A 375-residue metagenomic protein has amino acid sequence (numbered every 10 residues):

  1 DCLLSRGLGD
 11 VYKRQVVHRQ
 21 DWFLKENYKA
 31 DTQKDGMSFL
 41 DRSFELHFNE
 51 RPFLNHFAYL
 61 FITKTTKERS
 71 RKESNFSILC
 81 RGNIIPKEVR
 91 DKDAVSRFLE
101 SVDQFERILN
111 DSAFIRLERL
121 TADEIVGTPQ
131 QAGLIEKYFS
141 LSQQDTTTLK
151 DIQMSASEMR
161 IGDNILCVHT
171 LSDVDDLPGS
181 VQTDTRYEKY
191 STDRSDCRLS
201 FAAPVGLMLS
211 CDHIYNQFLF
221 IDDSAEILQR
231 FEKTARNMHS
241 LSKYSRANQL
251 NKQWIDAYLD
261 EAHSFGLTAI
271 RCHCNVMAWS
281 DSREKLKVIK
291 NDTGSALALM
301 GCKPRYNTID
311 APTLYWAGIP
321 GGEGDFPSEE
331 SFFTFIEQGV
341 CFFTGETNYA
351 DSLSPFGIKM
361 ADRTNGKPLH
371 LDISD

Functional and structural regions predicted by a protein language model:
D1, R6-E346: Extended, folded cores of ATP/NTP-driven motor/assembly subunits in large transport and secretion machines
D1, R6-G7, L353-D375: Glycine-rich phosphate-binding loop of nucleotide-binding enzymes
F333-M360, N365: Pre-P-loop entry segment of helicase/translocase ATPase cores
